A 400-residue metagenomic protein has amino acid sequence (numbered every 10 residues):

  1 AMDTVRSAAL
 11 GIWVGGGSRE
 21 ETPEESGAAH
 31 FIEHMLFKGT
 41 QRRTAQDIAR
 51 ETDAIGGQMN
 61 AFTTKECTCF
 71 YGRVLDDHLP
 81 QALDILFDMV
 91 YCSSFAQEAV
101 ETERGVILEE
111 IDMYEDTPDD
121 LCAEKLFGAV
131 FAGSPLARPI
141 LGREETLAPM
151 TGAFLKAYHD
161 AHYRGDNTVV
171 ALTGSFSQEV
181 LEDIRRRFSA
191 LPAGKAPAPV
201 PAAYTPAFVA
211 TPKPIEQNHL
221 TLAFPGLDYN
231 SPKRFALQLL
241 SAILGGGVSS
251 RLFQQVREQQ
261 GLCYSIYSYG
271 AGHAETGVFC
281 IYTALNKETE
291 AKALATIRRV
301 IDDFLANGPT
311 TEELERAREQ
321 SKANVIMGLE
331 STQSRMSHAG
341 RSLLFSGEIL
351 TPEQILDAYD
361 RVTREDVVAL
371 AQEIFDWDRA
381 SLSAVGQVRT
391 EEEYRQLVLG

Functional and structural regions predicted by a protein language model:
M2, G11-W13, K195-R251, V388: His/Glu-based metal-binding/catalytic segments typifying zinc-dependent metallopeptidases
M2-T4, A271: Short polar/acidic secondary-structure junctions
T4-R6, T64, R164, I215-E216: Short strand-connecting beta-turns/loops that link adjacent beta-strands
R6-R73, G246-L262: M16/MPP (pitrilysin/insulinase) zinc-metallopeptidase core fold and M16-derived inactive scaffolds
E20-G27, D228-L240, L244, V248 (+2 more regions): Short alpha-helix boundary/capping segments
A45-P199, A210, L227-D228, A236 (+1 more regions): Charge-rich, well-structured scaffold segments of protease-associated domains
